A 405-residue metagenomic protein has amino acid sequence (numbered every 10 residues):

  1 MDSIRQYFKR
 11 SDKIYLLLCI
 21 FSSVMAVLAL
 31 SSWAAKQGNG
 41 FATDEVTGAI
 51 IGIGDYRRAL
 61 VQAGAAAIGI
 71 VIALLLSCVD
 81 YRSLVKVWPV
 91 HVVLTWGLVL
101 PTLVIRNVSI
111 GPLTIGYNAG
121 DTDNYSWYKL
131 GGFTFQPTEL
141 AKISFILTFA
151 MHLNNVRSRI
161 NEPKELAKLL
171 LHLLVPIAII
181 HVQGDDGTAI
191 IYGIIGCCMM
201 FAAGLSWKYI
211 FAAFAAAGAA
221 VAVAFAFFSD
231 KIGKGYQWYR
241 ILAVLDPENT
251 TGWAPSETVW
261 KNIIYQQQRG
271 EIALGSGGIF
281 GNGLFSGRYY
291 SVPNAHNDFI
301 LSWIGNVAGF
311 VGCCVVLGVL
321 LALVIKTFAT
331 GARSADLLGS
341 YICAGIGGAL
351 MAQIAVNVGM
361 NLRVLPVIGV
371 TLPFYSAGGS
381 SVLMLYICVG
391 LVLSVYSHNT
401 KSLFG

Functional and structural regions predicted by a protein language model:
D2-K9, K13-L17, F21-S22, L28-A29 (+6 more regions): Membrane-helix boundary/helix-loop-helix interface segments in multi-pass membrane proteins
A63-I72, A141-K142, V307-I325: Hydrophobic alpha-helical transmembrane segments
V71, P89-W96, P163-H181, D186-S229 (+1 more regions): Hydrophobic alpha-helical segments of polytopic membrane proteins
V71, V79, T148, A222 (+6 more regions): Transmembrane alpha-helix boundary/anchor motif
L74, L147, M151, G196 (+6 more regions): Transmembrane alpha-helix boundary and packing residues in multipass membrane permease domains and related
P112, N118-W127, A212-V315, L337-G339: Hydrophobic, glycine- and aromatic-enriched re-entrant/interface helices and adjoining loop segments
L153, I190, I195-Y209, F285-G312 (+1 more regions): Interfacial segments of multi-pass membrane proteins
T330-G369: Loop-to-helix entry and N-terminal half of a specific, functionally important transmembrane alpha helix in multi-pass
